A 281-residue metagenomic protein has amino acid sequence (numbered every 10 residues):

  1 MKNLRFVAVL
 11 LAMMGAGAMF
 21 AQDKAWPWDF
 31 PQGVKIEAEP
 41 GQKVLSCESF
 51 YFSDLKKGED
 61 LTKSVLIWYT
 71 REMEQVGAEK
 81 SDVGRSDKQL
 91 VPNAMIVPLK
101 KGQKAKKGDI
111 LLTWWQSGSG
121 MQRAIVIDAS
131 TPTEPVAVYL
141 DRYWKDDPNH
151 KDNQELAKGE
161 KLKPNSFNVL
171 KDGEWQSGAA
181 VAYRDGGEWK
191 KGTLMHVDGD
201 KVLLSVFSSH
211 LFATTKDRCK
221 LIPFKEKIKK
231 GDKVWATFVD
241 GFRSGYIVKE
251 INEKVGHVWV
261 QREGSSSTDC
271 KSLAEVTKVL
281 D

Functional and structural regions predicted by a protein language model:
M1-A8: Bacterial N-terminal signal peptides that target proteins for export
A8-A16: Bacterial N-terminal signal peptides
G17-A21: Sec/Tat signal peptide C-region and signal peptidase I cleavage site
Q22-D281: Eukaryotic chromatin- and chromosome-associated nuclear factors, especially histone mark writers/erasers/readers
